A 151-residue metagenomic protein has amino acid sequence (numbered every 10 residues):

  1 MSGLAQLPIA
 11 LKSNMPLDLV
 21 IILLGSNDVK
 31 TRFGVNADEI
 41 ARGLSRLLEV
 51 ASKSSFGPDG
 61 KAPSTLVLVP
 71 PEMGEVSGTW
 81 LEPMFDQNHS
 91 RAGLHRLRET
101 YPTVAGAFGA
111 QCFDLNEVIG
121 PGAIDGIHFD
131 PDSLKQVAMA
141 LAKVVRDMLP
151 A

Functional and structural regions predicted by a protein language model:
M1-A151: Alpha-helical cap/lid subdomain in secreted, periplasmic, or secretory-pathway luminal O-acyl-processing enzymes
